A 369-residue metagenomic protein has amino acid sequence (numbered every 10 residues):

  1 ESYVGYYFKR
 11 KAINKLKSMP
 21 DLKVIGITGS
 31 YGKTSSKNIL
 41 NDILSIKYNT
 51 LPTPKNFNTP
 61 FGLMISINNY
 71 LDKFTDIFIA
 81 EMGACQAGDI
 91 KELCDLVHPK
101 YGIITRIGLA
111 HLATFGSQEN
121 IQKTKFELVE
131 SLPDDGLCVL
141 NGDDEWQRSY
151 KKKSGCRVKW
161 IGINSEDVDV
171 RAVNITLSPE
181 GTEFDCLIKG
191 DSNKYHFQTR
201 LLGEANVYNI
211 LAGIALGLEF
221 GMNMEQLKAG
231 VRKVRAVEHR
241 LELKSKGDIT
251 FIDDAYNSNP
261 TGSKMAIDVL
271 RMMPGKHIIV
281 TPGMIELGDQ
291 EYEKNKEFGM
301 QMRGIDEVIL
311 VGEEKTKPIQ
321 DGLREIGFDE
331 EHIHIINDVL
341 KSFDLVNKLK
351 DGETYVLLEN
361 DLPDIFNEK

Functional and structural regions predicted by a protein language model:
E1, S192, A215-K369: ATP-dependent carboxylate-amine ligase
E1-C138, G142, W146-S154, L218 (+2 more regions): Phosphate-binding loop of NTP-binding sites
I27, E81, L93, T105 (+10 more regions): Residue-level signal for inorganic ion chemistry
T34-N38, T176-N193: Acidic-glycine-rich active-site phosphate/pyrophosphate-binding loop
L132-L137, S154-R157, I305-D306, F328-E331: A short helix->loop->beta-strand "cap" motif at the edges of active sites that frequently abuts
G142-W146, I163, E313-T316, P363: Short, polar loop motifs at secondary-structure junctions
C156-P179, Q198-E204, K228-R232, E242 (+2 more regions): Beta-strand->loop->alpha-helix junctions that form or flank phosphate-binding loops in nucleotide-handling enzymes
P179-T182, L201-A212, E238-R240, F366-E368: Short glycine/threonine-rich catalytic loop with a Thr-x-Gly-x-Asp
